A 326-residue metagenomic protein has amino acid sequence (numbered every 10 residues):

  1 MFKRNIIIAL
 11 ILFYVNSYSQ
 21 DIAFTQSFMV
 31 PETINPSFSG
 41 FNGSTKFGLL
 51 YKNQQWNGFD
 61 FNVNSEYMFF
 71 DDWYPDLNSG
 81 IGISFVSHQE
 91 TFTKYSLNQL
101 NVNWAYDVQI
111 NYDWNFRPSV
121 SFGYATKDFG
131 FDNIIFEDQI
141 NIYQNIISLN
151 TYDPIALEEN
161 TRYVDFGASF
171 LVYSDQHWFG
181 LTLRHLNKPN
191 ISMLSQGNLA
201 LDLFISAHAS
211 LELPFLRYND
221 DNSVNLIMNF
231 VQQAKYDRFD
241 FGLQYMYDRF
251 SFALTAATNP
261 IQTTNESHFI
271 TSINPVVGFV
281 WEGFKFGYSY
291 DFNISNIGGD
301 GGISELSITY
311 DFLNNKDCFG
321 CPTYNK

Functional and structural regions predicted by a protein language model:
M1-N5, I110-Y112: Positively charged n-region of N-terminal signal peptides that target proteins for export
R4-Y14: Sec-dependent N-terminal signal peptides
V15-S19: Sec/Tat signal peptide C-region and signal peptidase I cleavage site
Q20-K326: Subset of outer-membrane beta-barrel
